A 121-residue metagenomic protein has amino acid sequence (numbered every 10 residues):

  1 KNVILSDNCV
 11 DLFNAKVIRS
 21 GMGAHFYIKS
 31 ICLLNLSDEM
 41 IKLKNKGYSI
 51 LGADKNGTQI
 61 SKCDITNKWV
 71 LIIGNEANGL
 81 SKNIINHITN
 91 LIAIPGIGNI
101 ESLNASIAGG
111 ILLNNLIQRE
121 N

Functional and structural regions predicted by a protein language model:
K1-N56: RNA substrate-binding interface of SAM-dependent RNA methyltransferases
L12-H25, K82-N121: Structured adenosyl-cofactor binding patch, chiefly the S-adenosyl-L-methionine
Y27-K29, N35, N67, A77 (+2 more regions): General N-terminal targeting signals
L51-I100, N104: Active-site/ligand-binding-proximal alpha/beta "capping" segment
